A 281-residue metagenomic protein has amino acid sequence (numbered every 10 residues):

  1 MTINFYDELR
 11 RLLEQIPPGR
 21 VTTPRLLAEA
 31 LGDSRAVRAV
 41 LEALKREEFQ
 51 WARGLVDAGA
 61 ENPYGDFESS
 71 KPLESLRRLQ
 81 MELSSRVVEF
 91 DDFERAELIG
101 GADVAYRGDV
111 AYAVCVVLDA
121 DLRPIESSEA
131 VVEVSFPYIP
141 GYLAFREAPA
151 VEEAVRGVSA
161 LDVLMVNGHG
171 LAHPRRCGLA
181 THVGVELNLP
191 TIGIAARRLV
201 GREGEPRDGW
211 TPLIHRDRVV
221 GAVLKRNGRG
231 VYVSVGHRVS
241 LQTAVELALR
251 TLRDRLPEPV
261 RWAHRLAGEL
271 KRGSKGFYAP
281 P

Functional and structural regions predicted by a protein language model:
T2-E74: Nucleic acid-binding interface residues in structured DNA/RNA-binding domains, emphasizing the DNA-engaging scaffolds
Y6, R10-L13, P149-V183, L187-L189: Catalytic-site beta-strand/loop segments enriched in glycine and acidic/polar residues
Q50-W51, A180-R202: Short, acidic/small-residue loops that bind anionic groups at enzyme active sites
V56, G100-A102, M165, I192: Hydrophobic/aromatic beta-strand patches that form the interior of the parallel beta-sheet core in alpha/beta enzyme
F67-F93, P124-S127, A148-P149, E153 (+3 more regions): C-terminal binding/interaction regions
E97-R107: Two-metal-ion RNase H-like nuclease active-site motif
R107-S159: A glycine-rich, hydrophobic loop/mini-helix early in the fold
G108, L171-A172, R198: Glycine-rich nucleotide phosphate-binding loop and flanking beta-alpha elements of Rossmann-like dinucleotide-binding
